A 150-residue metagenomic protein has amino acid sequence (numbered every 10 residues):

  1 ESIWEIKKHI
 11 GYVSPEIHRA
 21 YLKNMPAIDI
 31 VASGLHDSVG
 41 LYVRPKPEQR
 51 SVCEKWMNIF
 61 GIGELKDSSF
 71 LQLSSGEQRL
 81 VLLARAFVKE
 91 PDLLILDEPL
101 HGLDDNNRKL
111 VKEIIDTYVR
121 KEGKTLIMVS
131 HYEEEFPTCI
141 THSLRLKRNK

Functional and structural regions predicted by a protein language model:
P15-Q72: ABC-family P-loop ATPase nucleotide-binding domains
S74-L80: ABC ATPase nucleotide-binding domain "signature motif"
L83: Hydrophobic anchor residue at the start of the ABC signature
E90: Conserved catalytic motifs of ABC-family nucleotide-binding domains
L94-E98: Catalytic Walker B motif of ABC-type/P-loop ATPase nucleotide-binding domains
D105-N107: Helix N-cap at the start of a conserved alpha-helix in ABC-type nucleotide-binding domains
V129-H131: H-loop/switch region of ABC-family ATPase nucleotide-binding domains
